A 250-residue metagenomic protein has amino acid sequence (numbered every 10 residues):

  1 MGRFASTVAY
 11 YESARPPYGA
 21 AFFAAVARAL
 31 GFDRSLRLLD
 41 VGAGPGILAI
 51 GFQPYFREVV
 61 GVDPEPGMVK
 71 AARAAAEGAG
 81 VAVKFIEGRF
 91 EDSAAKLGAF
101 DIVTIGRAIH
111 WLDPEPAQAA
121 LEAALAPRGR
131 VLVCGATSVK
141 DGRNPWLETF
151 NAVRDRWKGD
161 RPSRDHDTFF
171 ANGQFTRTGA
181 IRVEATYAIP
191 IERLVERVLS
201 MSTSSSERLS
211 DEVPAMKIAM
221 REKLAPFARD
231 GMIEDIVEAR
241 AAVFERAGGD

Functional and structural regions predicted by a protein language model:
M1-D33: Conserved class I S-adenosyl-L-methionine
S35-G42: Conserved class I S-adenosyl-L-methionine
L36, R57, D101: Conserved acidic residues
P45-D92: Class I SAM-dependent methyltransferase SAM/SAH-binding core
A94-I102: A short acidic, Gly/Pro-enriched loop at the edge of an enzyme's catalytic core that lines a small-molecule cofactor
D101-E115: A short SAM/SAH-binding and catalytic strip from SAM-dependent methyltransferases
A119-E122, A126-I189: Conserved catalytic/acceptor-binding region of the Class I
D167-D250: Conserved Class I S-adenosyl-L-methionine
